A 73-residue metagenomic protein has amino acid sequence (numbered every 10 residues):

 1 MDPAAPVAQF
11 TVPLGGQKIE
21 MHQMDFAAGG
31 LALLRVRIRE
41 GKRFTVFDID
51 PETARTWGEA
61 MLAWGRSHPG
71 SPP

Functional and structural regions predicted by a protein language model:
M1-P73: Positively charged, low-complexity terminal tracts and the immediately adjacent first secondary-structure elements
